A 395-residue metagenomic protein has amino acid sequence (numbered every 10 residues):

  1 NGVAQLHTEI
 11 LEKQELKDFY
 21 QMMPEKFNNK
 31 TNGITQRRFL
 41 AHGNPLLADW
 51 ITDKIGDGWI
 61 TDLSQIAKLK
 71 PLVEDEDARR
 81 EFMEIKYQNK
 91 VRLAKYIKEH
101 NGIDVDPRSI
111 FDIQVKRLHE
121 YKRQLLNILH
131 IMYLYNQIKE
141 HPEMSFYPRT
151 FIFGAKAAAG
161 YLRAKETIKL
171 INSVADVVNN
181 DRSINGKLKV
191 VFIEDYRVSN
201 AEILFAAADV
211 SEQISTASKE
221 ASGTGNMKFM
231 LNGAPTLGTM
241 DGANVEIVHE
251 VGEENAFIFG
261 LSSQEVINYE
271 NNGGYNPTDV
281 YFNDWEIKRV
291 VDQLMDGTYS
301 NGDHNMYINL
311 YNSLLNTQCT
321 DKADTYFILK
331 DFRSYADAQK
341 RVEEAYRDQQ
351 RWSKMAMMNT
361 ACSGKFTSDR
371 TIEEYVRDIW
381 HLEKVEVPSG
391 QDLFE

Functional and structural regions predicted by a protein language model:
N1, R37, A41, R79 (+8 more regions): Hydrophobic alpha-helical scaffolding
N1-Q21, Q36: A short, active-site helix/loop in glycosyltransferases that binds the activated sugar's phosphate group
G2-V3, G33, I113-K116, Y121 (+7 more regions): Generic beta-strand/beta-sheet core signal
Q5-T8, G33-R37, E120, K156-A159 (+4 more regions): Short, solvent-exposed loop/turn segments at secondary-structure junctions
L11-Q14, H130-I131, L162-E166, A201-F205 (+2 more regions): A short acidic (Asp/Glu
D18, M23-L72, A206-A207, I214-K365 (+2 more regions): Catalytic binding pocket for nucleotide-activated donors in carbohydrate/polymer assembly enzymes
T31-Q36, H42-K116, E120-R123: Structured, charged N-terminal subsegments at the starts of enzyme catalytic cores and at intra-chain domain/subunit
Y87-A201, T216, H381, S389-E395: Long, K/E/R/D-enriched contiguous segments that form extended
